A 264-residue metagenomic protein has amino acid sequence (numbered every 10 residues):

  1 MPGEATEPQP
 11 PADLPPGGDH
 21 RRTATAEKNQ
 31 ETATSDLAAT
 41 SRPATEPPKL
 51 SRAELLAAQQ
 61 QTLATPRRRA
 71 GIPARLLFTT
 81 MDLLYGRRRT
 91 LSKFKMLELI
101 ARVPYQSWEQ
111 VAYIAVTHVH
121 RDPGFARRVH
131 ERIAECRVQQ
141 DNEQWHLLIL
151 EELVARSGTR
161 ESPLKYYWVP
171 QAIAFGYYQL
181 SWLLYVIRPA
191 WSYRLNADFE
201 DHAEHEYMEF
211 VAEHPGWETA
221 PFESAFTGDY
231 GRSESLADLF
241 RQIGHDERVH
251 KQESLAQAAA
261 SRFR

Functional and structural regions predicted by a protein language model:
P2-G3, E7, P11-R22, E27-R264: Non-heme di-metal
